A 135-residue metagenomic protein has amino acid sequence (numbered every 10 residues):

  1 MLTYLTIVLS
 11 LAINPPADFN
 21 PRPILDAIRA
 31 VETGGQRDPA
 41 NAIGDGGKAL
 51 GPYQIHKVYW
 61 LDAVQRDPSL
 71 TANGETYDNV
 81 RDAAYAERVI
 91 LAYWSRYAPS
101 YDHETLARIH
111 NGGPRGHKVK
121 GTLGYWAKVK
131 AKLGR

Functional and structural regions predicted by a protein language model:
M1-P23, A127, G134-R135: N-terminal secretory targeting signals
A12-A30, L61-D62, R66-T71: Short, charge-rich amphipathic segments
F19-I43, I55, I90, T105-P114: Short, functionally critical alpha-helical segments immediately adjacent to catalytic or ligand/cofactor-binding
F19-P23, G47-L50, Y85: Short, well-structured alpha-helical interface segments that form or flank functional binding sites
N41-D62: Short N-proximal segments of mature Sec-exported proteins
K57-H117, W126-G134: Alpha-helical segment that forms one wall of the substrate-binding/catalytic cleft in peptidoglycan-active domains
L123: Active-site-proximal loop/helix of nucleotide/amide-processing enzymes and allied scaffolds
